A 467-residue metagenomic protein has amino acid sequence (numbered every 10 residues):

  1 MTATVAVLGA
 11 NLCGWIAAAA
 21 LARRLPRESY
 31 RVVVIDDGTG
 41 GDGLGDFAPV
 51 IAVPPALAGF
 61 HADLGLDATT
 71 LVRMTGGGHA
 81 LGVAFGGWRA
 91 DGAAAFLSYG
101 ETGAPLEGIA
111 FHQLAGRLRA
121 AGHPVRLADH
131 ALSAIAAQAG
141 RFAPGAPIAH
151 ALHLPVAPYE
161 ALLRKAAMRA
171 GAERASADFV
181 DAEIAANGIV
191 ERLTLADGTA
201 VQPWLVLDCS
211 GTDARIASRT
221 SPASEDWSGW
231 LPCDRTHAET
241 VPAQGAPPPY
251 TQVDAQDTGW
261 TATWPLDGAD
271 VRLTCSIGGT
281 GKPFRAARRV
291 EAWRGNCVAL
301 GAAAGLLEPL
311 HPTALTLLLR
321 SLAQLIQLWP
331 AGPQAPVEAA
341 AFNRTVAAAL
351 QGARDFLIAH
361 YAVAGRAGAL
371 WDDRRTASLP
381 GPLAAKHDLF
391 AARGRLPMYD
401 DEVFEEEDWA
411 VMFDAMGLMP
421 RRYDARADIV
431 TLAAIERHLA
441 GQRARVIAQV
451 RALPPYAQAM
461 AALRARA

Functional and structural regions predicted by a protein language model:
A3-V32: N-terminal Rossmann-like FAD-binding beta1-loop-alpha1 element of flavoenzymes
A20, G145-G278, L322: Predominantly flavin-linked oxidoreductase catalytic cores and closely associated redox partners
A22-P49: Glycine-rich FAD pyrophosphate-binding loop
G45-A136: Dinucleotide-binding Rossmann-like beta1-alpha1 core, especially the glycine-rich loop that anchors the ADP
A94-D181, L195: Conserved N-terminal helical subregion
D213, A255-A286, A303-L319, L328-A335: Conserved FAD/dinucleotide-binding core of flavoprotein oxidoreductases
C297-A299: Residue-level marker for buried hydrophobic side chains located in beta-strands that build the well-ordered beta-sheet
Q327-A467: Long, low-complexity C-terminal extensions of enzymes
